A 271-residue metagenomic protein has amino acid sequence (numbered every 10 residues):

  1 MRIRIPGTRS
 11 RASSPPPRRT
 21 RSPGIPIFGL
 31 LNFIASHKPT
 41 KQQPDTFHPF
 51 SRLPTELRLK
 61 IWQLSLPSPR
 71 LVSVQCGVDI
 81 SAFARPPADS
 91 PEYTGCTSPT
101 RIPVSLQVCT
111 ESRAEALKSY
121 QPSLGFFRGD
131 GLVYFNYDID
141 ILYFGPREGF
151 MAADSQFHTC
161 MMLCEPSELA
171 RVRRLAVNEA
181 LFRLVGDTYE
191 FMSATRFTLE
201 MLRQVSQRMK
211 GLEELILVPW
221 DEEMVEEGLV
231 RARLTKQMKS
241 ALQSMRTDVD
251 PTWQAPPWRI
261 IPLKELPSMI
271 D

Functional and structural regions predicted by a protein language model:
R2-S155: Short, surface-exposed structural microsegments at secondary-structure boundaries
P23, S244-D271: Contiguous terminal or domain-adjacent regions that often encompass a lipid-handling module or interaction segment
R58, A170-R173, R259: Secondary-structure boundary/capping motif
V74, F144-G145, V218, I261-L266: Conserved beta-strand termini and adjacent loop/short-helix elements that scaffold enzyme active sites in alpha/beta
V78, E222, P267: Residue-level detector of flexible, active-site-proximal loop/helix-junction positions within diverse enzyme catalytic
G95-Q237: C-terminal-biased hydrophobic
L229-W253: Acidic, Ser/Thr-rich peripheral helices and adjacent loops at domain boundaries
